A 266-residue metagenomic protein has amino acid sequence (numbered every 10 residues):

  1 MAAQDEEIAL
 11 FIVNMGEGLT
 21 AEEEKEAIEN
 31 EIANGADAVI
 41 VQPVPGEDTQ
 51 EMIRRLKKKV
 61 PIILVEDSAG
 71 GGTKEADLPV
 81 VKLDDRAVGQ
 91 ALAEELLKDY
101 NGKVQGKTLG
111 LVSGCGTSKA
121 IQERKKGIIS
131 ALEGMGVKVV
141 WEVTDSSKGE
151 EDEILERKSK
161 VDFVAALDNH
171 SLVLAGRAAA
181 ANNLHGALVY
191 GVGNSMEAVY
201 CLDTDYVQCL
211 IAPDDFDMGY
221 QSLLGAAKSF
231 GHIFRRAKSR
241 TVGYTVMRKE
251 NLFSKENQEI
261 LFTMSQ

Functional and structural regions predicted by a protein language model:
M1-D5, F11-K25, P43-G46, C115-Q122 (+1 more regions): Extracytoplasmic "Venus flytrap"
M1-I8, V88-E95, K119-K138, L174 (+2 more regions): Short, solvent-exposed amphipathic alpha-helices that sit in or adjacent to ligand/effector-binding or catalytic
Q4-E17, T108-S113, I128-K148: Short beta-strand elements in bilobed, periplasmic/extracellular small-molecule ligand-binding domains
E17, E75-R86, G114-S118, V140-V143 (+2 more regions): Second-shell loop/turn segments in exported
A38-K58, I62, I128, V143-C201: Hydrophobic alpha-helical
D48-A87, S195-D203, V207-Q208: Flexible loop/hinge segments that line or gate small-molecule binding clefts
V80-G106, E151, N194-A198, P213-F234: Hydrophobic alpha-helical segments within soluble ligand-binding/sensing domains
V112, G116, D214-Q266: Hinge/cleft segment of the Venus flytrap/periplasmic-binding protein
